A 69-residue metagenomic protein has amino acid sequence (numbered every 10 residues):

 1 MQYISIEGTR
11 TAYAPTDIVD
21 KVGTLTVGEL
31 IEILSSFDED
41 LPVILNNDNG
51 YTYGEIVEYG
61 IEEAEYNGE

Functional and structural regions predicted by a protein language model:
M1-L25, S35-E69: Detector for the mature cores of small, proteolytically processed and post-translationally modified peptide effectors
